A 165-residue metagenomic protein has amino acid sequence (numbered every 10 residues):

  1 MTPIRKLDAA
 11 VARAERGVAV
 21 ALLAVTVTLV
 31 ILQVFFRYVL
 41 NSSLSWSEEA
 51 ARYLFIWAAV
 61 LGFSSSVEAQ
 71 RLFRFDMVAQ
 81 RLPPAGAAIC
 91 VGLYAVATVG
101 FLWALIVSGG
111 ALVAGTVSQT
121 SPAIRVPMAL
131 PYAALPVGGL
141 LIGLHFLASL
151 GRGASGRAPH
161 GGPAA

Functional and structural regions predicted by a protein language model:
M1-A165: Alpha-helical transmembrane segments and membrane-interface helix-loop junctions in multi-pass membrane proteins
